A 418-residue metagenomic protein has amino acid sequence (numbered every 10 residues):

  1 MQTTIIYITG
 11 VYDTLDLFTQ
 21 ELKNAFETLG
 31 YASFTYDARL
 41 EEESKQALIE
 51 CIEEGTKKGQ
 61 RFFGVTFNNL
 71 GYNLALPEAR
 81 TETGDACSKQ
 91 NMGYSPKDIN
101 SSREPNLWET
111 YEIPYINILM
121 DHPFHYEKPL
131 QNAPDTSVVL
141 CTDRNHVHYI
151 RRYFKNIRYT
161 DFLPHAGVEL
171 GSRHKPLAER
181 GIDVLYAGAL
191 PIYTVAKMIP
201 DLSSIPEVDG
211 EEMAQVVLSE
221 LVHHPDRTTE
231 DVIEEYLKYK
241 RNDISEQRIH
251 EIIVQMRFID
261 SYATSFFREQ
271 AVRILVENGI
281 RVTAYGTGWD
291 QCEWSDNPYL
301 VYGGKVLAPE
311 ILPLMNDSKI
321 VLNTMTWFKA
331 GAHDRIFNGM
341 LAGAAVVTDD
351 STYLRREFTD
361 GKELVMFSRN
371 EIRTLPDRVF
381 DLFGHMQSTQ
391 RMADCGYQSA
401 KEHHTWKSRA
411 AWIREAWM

Functional and structural regions predicted by a protein language model:
T4-Y7, L185, A345: Conserved beta-strand elements of the Class I
I5-T9, D16-Y153, V168-R173, G303-E310 (+2 more regions): Extended catalytic core of nucleotide-activated donor transferases of GT-like folds
T9-G10, L17-N24, L29, F34-E41 (+5 more regions): Catalytic binding pocket for nucleotide-activated donors in carbohydrate/polymer assembly enzymes
T9-Y12, F18, Y153-K329, S351-L354: Nucleotide-sugar donor-binding catalytic core of glycosyltransferases
T35-Y36, I116-L119, V138-T142, F162-L163 (+2 more regions): Short, hydrophobic beta-strand segments that form beta-sheet elements in well-ordered domains
L130-P134, H174-V184, F380-F383: Short, surface-exposed amphipathic charged segments that create phosphate/polyanion-binding patches used for binding
